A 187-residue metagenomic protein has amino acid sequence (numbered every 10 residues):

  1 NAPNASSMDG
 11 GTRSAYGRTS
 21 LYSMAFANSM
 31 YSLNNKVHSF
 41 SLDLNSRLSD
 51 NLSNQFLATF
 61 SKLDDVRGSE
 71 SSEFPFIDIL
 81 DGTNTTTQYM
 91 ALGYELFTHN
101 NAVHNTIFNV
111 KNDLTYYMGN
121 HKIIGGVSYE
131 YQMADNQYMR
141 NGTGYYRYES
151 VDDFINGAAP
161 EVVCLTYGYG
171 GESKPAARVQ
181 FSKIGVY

Functional and structural regions predicted by a protein language model:
N1-G185: Replace "related TpsB outer-membrane translocases also match" with "some related outer-membrane beta-barrels such as
